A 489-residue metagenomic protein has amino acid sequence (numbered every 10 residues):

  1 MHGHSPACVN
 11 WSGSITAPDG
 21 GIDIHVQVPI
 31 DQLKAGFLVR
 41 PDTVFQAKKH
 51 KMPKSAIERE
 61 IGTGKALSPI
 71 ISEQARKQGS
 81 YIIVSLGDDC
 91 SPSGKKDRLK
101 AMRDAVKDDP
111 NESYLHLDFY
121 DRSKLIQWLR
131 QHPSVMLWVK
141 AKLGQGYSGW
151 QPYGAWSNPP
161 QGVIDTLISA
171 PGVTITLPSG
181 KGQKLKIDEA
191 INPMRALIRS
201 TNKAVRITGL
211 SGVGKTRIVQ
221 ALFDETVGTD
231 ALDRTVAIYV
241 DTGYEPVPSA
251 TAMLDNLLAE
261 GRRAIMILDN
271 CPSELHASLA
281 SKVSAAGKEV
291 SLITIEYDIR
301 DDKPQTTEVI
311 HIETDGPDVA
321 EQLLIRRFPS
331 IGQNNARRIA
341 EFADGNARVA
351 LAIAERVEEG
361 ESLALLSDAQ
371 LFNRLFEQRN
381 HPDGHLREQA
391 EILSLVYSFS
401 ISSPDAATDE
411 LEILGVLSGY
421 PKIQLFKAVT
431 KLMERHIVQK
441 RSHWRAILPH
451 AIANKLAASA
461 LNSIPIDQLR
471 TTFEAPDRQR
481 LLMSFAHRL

Functional and structural regions predicted by a protein language model:
M1-G172: Mixed-charge (Asp/Glu-Lys/Arg
V26-D31, D42-V44, R59-P69, N192 (+7 more regions): P-loop NTPase Walker A phosphate-binding motif
S55, R59-Q74, D88, W138-N192 (+8 more regions): Winged-helix-like regulatory helical subdomains adjacent to P-loop NTPase cores
D89-P92, P272-L279, V283-I310: Sensor-1/coupling segment of RecA-like P-loop NTPase cores
V236-A286, P449: Conserved P-loop NTPase "ATPase switch" module shared by AAA+ and STAND
I299-R300, E308-A336, F342, I353: Conserved small helical "lid"/interfacial subdomain of P-loop NTPases
R338-E341, R348-G360, E391: C-terminal helical "lid" of AAA+/P-loop NTPase domains
L456-L489: Leucine-enriched alpha-helical scaffold segments used for protein-protein interaction
